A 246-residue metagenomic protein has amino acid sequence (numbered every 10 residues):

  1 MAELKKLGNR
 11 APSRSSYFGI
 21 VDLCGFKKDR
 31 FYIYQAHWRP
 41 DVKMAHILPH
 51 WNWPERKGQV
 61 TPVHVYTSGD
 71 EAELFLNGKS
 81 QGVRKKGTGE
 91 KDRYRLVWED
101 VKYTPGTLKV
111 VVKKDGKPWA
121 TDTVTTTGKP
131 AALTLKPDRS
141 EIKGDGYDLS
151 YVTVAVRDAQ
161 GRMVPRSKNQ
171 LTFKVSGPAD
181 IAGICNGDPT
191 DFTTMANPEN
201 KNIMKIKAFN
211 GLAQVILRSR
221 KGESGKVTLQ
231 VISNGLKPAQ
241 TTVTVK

Functional and structural regions predicted by a protein language model:
M1-Y147, A159-Q160: Substrate-binding clefts and catalytic carboxylate motifs of secreted carbohydrate-active enzymes
V60-P62, S68-D70, L74-V83, T121-T123 (+3 more regions): Short flexible loop/turn segments that cap and initiate beta-strands
L96-Y103, E199-K221: Short, hydrophobic beta-strand segments
P105-K109, Y151, K226-T228: Short, conserved beta-strand segments of beta-strand-rich sandwich/propeller modules, principally
A120-K129, L236-K246: Short beta-strand elements
G225-A239: Ser/Thr/Pro-rich, low-complexity mucin-like regions that serve as glycosylated stalks/linkers or repetitive adhesive
